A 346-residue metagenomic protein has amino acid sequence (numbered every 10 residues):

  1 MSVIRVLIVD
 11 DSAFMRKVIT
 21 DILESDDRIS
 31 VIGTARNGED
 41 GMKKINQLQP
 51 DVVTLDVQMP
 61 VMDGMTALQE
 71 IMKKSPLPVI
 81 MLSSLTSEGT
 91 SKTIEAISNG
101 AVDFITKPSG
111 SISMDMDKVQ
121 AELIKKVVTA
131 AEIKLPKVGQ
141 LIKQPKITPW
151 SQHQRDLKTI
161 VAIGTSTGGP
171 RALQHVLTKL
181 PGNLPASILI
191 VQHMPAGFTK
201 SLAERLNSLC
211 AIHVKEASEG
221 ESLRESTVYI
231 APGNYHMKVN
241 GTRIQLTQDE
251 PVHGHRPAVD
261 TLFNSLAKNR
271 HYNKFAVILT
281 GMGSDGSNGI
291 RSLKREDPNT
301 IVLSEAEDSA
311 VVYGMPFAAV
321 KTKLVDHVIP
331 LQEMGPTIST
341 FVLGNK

Functional and structural regions predicted by a protein language model:
S2-I4, A13-T20, E24, R28 (+4 more regions): Conserved acid/base catalytic micro-environments in cytosolic active-site loops
D10: Conserved acidic carboxylate
V31-I32: Short beta-strand elements in bilobed, periplasmic/extracellular small-molecule ligand-binding domains
